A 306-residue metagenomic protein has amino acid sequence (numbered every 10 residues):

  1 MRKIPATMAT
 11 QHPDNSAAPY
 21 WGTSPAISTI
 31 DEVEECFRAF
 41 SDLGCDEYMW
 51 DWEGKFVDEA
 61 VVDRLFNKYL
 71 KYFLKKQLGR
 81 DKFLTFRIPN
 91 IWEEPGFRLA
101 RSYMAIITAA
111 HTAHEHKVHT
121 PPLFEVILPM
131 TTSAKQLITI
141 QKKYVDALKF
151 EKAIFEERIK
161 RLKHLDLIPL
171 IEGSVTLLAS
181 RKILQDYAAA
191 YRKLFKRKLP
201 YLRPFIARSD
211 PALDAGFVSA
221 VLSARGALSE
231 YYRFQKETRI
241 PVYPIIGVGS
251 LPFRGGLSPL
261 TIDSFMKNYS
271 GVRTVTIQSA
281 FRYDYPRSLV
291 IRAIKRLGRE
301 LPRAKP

Functional and structural regions predicted by a protein language model:
M1-F124, M130, D146-F150, G271-R273 (+1 more regions): Alpha/beta catalytic barrel-like cores
R2-T10, R181-P306: Active-site capping/gating regions of soluble enzymes
E59-L70, R98-A113, L137-E151, S180-A190 (+3 more regions): Well-ordered, non-membrane alpha-helical segments in soluble/globular domains
D81-R87, L123-I127, H164-L170, Y201-F205 (+2 more regions): Structural preference for beta-strand elements that scaffold enzyme active sites
I91-E93, S133, L170-L177, R208-D214: Conserved radical SAM core fold
H119, S133, L162, G173 (+3 more regions): Active-site-proximal structural scaffolding
P129-I138: Active-site-proximal beta-alpha core segment in soluble small-molecule metabolic enzymes
D146-K163, R192-K196: Short mixed-charge
